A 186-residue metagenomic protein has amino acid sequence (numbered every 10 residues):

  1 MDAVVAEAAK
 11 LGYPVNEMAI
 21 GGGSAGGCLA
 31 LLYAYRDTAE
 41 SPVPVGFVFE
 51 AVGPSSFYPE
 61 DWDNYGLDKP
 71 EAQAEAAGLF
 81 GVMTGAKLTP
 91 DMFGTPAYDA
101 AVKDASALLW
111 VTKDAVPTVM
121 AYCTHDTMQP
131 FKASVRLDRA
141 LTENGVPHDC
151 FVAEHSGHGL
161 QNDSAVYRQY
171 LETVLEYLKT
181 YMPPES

Functional and structural regions predicted by a protein language model:
M1-S186: Alpha/beta-hydrolase superfamily serine-hydrolase fold, recognizing
